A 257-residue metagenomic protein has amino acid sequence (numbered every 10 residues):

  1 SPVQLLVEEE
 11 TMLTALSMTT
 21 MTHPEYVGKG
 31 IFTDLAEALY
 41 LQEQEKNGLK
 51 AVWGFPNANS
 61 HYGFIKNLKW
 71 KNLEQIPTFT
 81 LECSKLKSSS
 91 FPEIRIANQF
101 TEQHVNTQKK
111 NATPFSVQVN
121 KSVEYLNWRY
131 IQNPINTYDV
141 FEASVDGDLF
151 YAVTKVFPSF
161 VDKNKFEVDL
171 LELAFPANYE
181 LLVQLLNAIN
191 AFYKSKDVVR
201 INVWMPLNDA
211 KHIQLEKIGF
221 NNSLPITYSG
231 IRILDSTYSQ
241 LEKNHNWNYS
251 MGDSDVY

Functional and structural regions predicted by a protein language model:
S1-T19, F160-E167: Conserved acyl-donor/pantetheine-binding loop and adjacent beta-alpha core of acyl/acetyltransferases and related
P2, K50-E93, K155-V183, N187-Y257: Active-site/acyl-donor-binding loops of N-acyltransferases
V3, T20-H23, A38-N47, F55 (+2 more regions): Mid-sequence acidic-hydrophobic segments that form the walls of catalytic/ligand-binding cavities or oligomerization
E9, H23-V27, V52, P114 (+1 more regions): Conserved aromatic-histidine-acidic binding/catalytic patches
L16, G48, T137, K196-D197: Short loop/turn motifs at secondary-structure junctions
S17-T22, V27-E43, Y179-A191: Conserved acetyl-CoA-binding loop-helix of GNAT-fold acetyltransferases
I31, F55-P56, V117-Q118: Short, contiguous, pocket-lining structural segments that sit at or immediately flank catalytic/ligand-binding sites
Q44-K46, H61, K66-L171: Amide-forming acyltransferase catalytic core, primarily the GNAT-like/NAT-type and related acyltransferase folds
